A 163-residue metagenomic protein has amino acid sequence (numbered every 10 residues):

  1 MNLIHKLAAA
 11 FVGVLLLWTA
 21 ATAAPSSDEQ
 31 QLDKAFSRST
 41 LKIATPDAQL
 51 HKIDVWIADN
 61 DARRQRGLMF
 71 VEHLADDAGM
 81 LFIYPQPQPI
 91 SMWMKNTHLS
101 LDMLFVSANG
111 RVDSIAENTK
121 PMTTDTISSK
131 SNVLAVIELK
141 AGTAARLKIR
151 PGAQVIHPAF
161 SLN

Functional and structural regions predicted by a protein language model:
M1-F11: Bacterial N-terminal signal peptides that target proteins for export
N2, T22-A24: Intrinsically disordered, low-complexity charged/polar segments
A9-T19: Bacterial N-terminal signal peptides
A24-N163: Compact, glycine-rich, soluble single-domain proteins
